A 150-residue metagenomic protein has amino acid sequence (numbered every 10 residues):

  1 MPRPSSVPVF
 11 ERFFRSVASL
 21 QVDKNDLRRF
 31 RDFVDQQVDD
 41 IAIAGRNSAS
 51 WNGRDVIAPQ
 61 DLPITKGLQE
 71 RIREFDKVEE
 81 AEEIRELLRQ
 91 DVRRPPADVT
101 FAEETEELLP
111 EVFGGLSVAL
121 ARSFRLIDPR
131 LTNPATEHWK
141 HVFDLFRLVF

Functional and structural regions predicted by a protein language model:
M1-F150: Terminal helix-to-tail segments of small alpha-helical proteins
